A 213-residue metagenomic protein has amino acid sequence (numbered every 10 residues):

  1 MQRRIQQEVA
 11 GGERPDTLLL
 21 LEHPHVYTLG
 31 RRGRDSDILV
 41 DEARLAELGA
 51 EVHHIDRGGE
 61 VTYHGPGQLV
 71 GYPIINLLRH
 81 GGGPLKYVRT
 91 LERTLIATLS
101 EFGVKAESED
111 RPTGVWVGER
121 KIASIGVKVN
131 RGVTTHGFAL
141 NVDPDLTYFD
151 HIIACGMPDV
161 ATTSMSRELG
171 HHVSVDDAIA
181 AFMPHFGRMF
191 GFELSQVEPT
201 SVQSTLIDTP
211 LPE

Functional and structural regions predicted by a protein language model:
M1-W116, K121-I122, T147, H172-V173 (+1 more regions): N-terminal lobe of the biotin/lipoate ligase/transferase fold
S36-L39, G71, G132, D143 (+2 more regions): Residues at secondary-structure transition points
L45-A46, V88-T90, N141-V142, R167 (+1 more regions): Short, charged/polar low-complexity linear motifs in solvent-exposed/disordered segments
G67, T134, A178: Catalytic-loop motifs flanking and including active-site residues across diverse enzymes
V117-T163, R167-G170: Catalytic cores of processing enzymes, dominated by hydrolases/peptidases, characterized by acidic/His-rich
T147-E213: C-terminal accessory segment of soluble enzyme catalytic cores
